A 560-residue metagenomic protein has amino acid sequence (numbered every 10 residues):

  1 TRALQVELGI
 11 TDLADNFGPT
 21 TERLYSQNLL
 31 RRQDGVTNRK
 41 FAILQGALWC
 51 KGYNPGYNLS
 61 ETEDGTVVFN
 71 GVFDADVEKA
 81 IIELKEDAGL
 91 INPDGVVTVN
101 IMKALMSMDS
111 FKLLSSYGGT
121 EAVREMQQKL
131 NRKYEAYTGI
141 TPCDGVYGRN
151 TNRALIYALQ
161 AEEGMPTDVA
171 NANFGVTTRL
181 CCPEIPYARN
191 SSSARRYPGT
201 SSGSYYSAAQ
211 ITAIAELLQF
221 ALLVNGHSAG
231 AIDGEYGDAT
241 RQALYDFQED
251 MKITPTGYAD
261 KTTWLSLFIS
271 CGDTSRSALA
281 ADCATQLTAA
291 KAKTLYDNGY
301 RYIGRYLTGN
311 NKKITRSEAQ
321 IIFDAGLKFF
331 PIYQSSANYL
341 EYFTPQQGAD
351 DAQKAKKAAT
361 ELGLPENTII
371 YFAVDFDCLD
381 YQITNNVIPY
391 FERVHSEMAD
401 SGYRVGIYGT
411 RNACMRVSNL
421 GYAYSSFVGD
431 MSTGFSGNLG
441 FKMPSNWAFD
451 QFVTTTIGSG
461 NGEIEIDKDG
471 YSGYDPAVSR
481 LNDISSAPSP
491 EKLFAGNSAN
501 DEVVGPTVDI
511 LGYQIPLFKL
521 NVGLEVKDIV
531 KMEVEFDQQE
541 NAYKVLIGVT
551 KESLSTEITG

Functional and structural regions predicted by a protein language model:
T1-Y302: Cell-envelope/ECM-targeting effectors and their regulatory/trafficking segments
K40, A47, I214, A221 (+7 more regions): Structural recognition of the beta-strand scaffold that forms the well-ordered cores of secreted hydrolase catalytic
R195, L265-A337, Y424-F427, M431-G434 (+3 more regions): N-terminal catalytic cores of peptidoglycan-degrading enzymes
R276-T285, A292, C414, N419-G523 (+1 more regions): Functionally critical loop-and-helix segments that line ligand-binding/catalytic clefts of soluble enzyme domains
N310-Q382: Substrate-binding cleft of extracellular glycoside hydrolase catalytic domains
C378-G402: Active-site cleft segment of glycoside hydrolase catalytic domains centered on the general acid/base Glu
M398-R416: Aromatic-lined carbohydrate-recognition surfaces of secreted/lumenal glycan-active proteins
V508-G560: Extended non-globular C-terminal regions
